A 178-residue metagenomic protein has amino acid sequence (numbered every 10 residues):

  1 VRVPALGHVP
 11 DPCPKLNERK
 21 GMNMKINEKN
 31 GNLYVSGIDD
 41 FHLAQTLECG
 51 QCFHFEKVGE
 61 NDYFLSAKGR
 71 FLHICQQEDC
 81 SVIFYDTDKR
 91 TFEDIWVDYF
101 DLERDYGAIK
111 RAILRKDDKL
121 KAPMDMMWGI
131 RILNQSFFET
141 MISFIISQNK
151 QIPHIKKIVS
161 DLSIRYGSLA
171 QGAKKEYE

Functional and structural regions predicted by a protein language model:
R19-E178: HhH-family (HhH-GPD) DNA N-glycosylase catalytic core used in base-excision repair
